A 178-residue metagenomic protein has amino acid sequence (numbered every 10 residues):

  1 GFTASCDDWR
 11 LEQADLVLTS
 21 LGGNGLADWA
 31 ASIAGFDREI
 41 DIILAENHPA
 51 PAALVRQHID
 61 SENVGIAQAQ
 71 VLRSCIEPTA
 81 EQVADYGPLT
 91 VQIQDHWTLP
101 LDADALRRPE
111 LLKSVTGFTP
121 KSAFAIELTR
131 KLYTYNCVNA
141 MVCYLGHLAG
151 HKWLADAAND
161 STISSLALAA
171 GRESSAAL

Functional and structural regions predicted by a protein language model:
G1-W9, Q13-L178: Substrate/ligand-engaging "lid" and interaction regions
